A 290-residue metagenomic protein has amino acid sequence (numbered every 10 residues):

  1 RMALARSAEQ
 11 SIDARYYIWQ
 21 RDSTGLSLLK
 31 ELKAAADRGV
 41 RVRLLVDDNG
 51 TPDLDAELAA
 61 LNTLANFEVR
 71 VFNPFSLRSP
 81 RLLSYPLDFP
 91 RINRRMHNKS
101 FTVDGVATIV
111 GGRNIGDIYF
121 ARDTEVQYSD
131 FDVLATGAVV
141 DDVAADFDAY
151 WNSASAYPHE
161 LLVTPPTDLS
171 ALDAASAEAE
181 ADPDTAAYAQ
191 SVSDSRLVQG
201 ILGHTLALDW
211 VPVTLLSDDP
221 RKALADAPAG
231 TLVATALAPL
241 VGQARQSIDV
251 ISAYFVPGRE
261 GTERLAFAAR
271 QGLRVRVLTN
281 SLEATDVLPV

Functional and structural regions predicted by a protein language model:
R1-K99, V103-V290: Charged, low-complexity intrinsically disordered terminal segments
